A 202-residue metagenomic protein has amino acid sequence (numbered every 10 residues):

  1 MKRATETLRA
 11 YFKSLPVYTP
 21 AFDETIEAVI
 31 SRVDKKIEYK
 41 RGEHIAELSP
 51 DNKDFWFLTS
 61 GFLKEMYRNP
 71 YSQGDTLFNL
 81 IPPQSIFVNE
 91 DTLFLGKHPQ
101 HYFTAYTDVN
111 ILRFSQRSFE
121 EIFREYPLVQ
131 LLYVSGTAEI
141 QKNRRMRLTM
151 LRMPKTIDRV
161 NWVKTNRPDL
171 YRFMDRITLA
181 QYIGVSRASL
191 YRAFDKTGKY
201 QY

Functional and structural regions predicted by a protein language model:
M1-K35, T92: Cyclic nucleotide-binding regulatory module and flanking cytosolic helices
V17-A21, F55, M150-M153, Y202: Localized chelating/binding microdomains that coordinate divalent metal ions or stabilize phosphate-bearing
E43-A105: Cyclic nucleotide-binding regulatory domains
I81, N110-F114: A short hydrophobic beta-strand segment most commonly corresponding to one strand of the jelly-roll/cupin
P99, R117-R152: A small-molecule sensor/coupling module
P154-Y202: Phosphate-/nucleic-acid-contacting segments
